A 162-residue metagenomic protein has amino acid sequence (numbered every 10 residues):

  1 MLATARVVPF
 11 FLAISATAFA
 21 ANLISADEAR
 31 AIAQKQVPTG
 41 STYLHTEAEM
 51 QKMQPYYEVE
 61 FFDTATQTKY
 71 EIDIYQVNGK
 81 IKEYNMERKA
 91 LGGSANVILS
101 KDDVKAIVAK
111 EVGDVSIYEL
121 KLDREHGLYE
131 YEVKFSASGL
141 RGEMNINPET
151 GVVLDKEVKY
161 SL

Functional and structural regions predicted by a protein language model:
L2-L12, A16-L162: Long, terminal "pre-/pro-" and other extracytoplasmic accessory regions that lie outside the mature folded/catalytic
